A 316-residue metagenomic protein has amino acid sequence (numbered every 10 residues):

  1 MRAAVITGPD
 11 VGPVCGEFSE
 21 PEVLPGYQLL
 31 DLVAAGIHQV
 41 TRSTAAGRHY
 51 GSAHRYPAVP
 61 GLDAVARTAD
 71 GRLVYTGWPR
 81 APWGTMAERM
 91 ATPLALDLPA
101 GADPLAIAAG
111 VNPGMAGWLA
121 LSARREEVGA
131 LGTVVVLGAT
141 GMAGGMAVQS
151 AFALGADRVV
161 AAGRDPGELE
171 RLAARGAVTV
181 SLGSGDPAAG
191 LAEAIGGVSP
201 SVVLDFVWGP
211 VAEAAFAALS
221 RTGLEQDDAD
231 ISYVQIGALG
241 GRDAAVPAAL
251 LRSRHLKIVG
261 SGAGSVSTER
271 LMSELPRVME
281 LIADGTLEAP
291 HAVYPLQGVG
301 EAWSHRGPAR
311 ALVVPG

Functional and structural regions predicted by a protein language model:
S19-T41, A45-G84: Glycine-rich beta-strand-centered segment in the early N-terminal region that forms part of a ligand/cofactor-binding
L62-D63, V74-G138: NAD(P)H dinucleotide-binding glycine-rich loop of Rossmann-like/cofactor-binding domains, especially the beta1-alpha1
T85-M86, G163-R171, D243-A248: Short, glycine/polar-rich helix-capping loops at beta-to-alpha or helix-loop-helix junctions that flank or form
G110-G185: Mid-domain Rossmann-like dinucleotide-binding core that forms the NAD(H)/NADP(H) cofactor-binding site
D186-V198: Short amphipathic alpha-helix with an adjacent loop that forms part of the alpha/beta core around
V203-L204: N-terminal Rossmann-like NAD(P) cofactor-binding module of classical short-chain dehydrogenase/reductase
P210-D284, G316: Glycine-rich phosphate-binding loop and adjacent beta-alpha segment of Rossmann(oid) nucleotide-cofactor-binding
E269-G316: C-terminal hydrophobic helical "lid"/dimerization subdomain of Rossmann-like NAD(P)H-dependent oxidoreductases
